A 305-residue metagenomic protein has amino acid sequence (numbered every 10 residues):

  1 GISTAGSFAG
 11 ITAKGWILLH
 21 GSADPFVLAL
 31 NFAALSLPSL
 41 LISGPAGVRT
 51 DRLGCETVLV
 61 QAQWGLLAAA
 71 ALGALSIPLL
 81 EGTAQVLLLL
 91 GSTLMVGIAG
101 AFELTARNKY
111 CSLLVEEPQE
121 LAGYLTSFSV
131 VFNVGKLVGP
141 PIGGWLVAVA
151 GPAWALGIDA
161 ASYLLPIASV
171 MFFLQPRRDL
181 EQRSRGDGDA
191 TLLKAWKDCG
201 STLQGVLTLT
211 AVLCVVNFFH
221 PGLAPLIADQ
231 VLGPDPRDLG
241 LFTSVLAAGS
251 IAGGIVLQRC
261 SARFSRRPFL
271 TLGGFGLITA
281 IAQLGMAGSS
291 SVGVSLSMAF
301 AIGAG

Functional and structural regions predicted by a protein language model:
G1-I11, A34-T50, G54-L66, L88-A148 (+5 more regions): Substrate-agnostic recognition of the 12-TM MFS/MFS-like secondary transporter fold
A9-A13, A150-G157, K194-G254: A single, central transmembrane helix in multi-pass transporters
G10, L19, L72-L80, V96 (+3 more regions): MFS-fold secondary transporters
A13, I17, S22-L30, T126 (+1 more regions): Small-residue hotspots at the loop-to-helix junctions and early N-terminal turns of transmembrane alpha-helices
G15-G21, A74-L80, V138-I158, Q230-V231: Transmembrane alpha-helix termini and helix-breaking/packing motifs in multi-pass membrane transporters
L40-P45, D51-R52, E56-G65, L72 (+2 more regions): C-terminal transmembrane bundle of multi-pass solute transporters/carriers
A84-S92, G205-V206, S291-A299: Short hydrophobic/alpha-helical segments at membrane-entry points of transmembrane helices in Major Facilitator
K109, L113-L114, L156-S184: Helix-loop junctions on the cytosolic side of multi-pass membrane transporters, especially the intracellular loop
